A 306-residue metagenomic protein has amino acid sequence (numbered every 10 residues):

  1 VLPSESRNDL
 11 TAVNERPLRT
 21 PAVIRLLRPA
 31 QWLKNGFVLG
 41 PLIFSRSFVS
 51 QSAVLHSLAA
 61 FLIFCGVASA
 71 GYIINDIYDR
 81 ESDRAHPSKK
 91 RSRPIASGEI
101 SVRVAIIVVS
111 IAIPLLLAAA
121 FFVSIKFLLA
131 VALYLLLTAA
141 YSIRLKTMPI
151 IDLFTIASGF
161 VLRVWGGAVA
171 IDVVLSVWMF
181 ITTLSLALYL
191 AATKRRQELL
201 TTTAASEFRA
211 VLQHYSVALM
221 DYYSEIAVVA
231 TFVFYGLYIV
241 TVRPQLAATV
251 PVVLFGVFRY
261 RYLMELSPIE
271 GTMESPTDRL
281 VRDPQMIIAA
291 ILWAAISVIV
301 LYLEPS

Functional and structural regions predicted by a protein language model:
V1-I24, I143, V161-S306: C-terminal membrane-associated helical module and adjoining short loops/tails
L2-S88, S97-S110: Topogenic membrane-insertion module of multi-pass membrane proteins
I24-A30, P94-A105, F122-F127, L145-L153 (+2 more regions): Short, amphipathic, aromatic/basic-enriched membrane-interface segments that mark the entry/exit of transmembrane
K34-L55, L145-V177, L219, S224: Long, highly hydrophobic alpha-helical transmembrane signal-anchor segments
G36-G40, L58-S69, S110-A118, F122 (+7 more regions): Generic alpha-helical transmembrane segments of integral inner-membrane proteins, especially permease/transport modules
I43, A70-G71, I77, E81 (+9 more regions): Residues within alpha-helical transmembrane segments of multi-pass membrane proteins, especially transporters, ion
S52-S57, I125-V131, P149-L153, V174-F180 (+1 more regions): Short, aromatic-rich membrane-interface segments at the entry and exit of alpha-helical transmembrane domains
R80, A85-V131, V177-L186, E225-F234 (+1 more regions): Multi-pass membrane catalytic core of lipid/isoprenoid biosynthesis enzymes
